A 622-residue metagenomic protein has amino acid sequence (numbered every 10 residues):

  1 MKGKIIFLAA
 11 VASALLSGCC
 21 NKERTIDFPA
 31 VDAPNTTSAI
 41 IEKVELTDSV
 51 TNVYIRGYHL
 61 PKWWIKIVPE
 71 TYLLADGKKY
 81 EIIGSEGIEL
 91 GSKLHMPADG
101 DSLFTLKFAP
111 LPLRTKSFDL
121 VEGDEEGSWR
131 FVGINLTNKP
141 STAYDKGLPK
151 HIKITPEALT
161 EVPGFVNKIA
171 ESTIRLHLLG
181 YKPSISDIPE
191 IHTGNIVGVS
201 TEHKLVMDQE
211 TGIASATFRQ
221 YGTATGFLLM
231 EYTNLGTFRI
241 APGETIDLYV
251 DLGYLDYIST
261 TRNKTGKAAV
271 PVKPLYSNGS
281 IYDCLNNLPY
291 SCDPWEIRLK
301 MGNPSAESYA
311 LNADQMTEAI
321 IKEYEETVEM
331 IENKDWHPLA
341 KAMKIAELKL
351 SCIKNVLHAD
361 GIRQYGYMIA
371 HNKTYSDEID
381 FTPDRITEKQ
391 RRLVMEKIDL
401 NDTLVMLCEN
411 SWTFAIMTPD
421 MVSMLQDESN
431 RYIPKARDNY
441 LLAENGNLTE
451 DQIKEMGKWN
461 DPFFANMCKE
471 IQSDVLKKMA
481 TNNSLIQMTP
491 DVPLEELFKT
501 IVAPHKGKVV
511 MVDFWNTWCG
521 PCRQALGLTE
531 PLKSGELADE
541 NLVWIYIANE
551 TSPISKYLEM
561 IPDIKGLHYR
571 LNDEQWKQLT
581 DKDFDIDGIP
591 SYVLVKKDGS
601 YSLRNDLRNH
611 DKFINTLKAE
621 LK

Functional and structural regions predicted by a protein language model:
L16-G18: C-terminal motif of bacterial Sec signal peptides marking the signal peptidase cleavage site
I83-F118, E122-E125: Short, solvent-exposed, Trp/other aromatic-anchored flexible loops in extracytoplasmic proteins
N135-L339: A non-transmembrane, solvent-exposed segment enriched in polar/low-complexity residues
L252-K508: Oxidative protein folding and maturation machinery
K508-V509, L526-I547, L617-L621: Conserved helix-turn-beta segment immediately C-terminal to the redox Cys motif in thioredoxin-like folds
F514-P531: Conserved redox-active cysteine motifs that mediate thiol-disulfide chemistry, especially di-cysteine Cys-X(1-2)-Cys
S534-W576, I586-I589: Conserved segment of the thioredoxin-like fold in thiol-based oxidoreductases
D573-K618: Thiol/disulfide oxidoreductase modules built on the thioredoxin-like
